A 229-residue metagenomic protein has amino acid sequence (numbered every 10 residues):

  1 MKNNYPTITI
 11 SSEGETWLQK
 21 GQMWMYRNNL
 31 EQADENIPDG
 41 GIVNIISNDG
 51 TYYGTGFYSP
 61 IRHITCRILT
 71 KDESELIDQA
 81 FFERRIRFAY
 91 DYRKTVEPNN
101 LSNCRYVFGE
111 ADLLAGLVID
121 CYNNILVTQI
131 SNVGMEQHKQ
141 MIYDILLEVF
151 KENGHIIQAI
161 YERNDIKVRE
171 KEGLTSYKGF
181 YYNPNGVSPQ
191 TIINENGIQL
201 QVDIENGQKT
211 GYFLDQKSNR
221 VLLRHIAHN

Functional and structural regions predicted by a protein language model:
M1-N123: Non-catalytic accessory regions of SAM-dependent methyltransferases
E31, L214-N229: Conserved alpha-helix/loop element of class I SAM-dependent methyltransferases that forms part of the SAM/SAH-binding
I61-R62, G134-E136, Q208-K209: Short, surface-exposed beta-strand-loop junctions and turns on beta-sheet-rich folds
G109-D120, Q140-Y212: Non-catalytic substrate-recognition/targeting regions of SAM-dependent transferases
N123-E136: A short interface-forming secondary-structure element
N124, L200, N219: Conserved hydrophobic/aromatic pocket- or pore-lining residues that grip, position, or stack substrates in active sites
